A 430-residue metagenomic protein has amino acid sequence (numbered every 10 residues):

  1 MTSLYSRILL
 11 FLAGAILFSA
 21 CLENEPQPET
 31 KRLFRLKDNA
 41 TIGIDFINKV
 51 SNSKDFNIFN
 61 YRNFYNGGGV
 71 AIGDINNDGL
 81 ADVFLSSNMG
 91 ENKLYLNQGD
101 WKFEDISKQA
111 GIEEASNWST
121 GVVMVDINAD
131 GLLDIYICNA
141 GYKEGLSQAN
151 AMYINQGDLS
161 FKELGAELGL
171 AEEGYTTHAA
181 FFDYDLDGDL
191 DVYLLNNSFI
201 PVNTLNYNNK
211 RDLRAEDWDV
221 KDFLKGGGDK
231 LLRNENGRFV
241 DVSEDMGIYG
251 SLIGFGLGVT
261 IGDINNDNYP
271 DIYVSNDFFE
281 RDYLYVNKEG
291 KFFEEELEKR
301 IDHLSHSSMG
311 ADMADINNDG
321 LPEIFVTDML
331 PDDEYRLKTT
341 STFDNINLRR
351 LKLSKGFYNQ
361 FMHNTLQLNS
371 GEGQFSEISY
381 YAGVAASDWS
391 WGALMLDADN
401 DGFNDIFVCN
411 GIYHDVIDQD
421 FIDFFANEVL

Functional and structural regions predicted by a protein language model:
M1-L9: Bacterial N-terminal signal peptides that target proteins for export
L9-S19: Bacterial N-terminal signal peptides
C21-L430: Acidic, glycine/proline-rich Ca2+-coordinating loop motifs
